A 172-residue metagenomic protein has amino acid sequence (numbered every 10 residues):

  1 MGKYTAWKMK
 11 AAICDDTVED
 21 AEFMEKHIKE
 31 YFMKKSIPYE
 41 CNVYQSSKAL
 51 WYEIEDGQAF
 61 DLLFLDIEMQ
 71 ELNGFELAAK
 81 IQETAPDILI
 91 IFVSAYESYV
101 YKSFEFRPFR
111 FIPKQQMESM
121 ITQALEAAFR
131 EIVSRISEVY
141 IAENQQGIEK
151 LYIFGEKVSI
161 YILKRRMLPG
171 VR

Functional and structural regions predicted by a protein language model:
T5-A6, K35-Y39, Q58: Short helix-terminating capping/connector loops at secondary-structure junctions
W7-K29, L63: Conserved acidic segment of CheY-like receiver
I13, V43, F92-V93: Conserved SAM-binding loop
E22-Y31, L50-W51, A78: Short, well-ordered amphipathic alpha-helices
F32-C41, I88: A generic structural motif
C41-K48: Conserved Asp/Asn-Gly motif in the active-site loop of CheY-like receiver
W51-R135: CheY-like receiver
Q123-R172: Conserved binding/recognition cores within well-folded domains
